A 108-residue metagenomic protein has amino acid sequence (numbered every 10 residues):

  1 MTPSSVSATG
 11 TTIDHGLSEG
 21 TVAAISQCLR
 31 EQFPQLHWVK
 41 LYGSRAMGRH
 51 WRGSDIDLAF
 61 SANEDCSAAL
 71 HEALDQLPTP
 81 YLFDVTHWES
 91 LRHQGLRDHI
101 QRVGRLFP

Functional and structural regions predicted by a protein language model:
M1-W38, A46-R52, S61-P108: Catalytic core of pol beta-like nucleotidyltransferases
D57-A59: Short, well-ordered beta-strand segments
